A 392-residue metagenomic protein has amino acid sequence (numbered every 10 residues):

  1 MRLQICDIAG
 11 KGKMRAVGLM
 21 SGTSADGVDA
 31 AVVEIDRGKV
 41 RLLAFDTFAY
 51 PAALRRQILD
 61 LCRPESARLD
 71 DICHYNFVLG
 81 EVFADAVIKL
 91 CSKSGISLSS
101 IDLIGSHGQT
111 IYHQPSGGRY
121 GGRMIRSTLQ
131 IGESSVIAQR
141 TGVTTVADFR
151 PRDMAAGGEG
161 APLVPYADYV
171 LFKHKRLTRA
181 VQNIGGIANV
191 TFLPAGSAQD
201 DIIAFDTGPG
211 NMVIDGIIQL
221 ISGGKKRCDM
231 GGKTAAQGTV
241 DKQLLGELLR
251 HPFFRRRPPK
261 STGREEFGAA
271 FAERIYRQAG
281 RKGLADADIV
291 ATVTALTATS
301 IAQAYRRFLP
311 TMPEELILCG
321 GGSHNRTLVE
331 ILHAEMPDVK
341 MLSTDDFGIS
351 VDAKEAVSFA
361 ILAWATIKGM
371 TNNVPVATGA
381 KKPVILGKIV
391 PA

Functional and structural regions predicted by a protein language model:
M1-K13, T110-S116, Y120, I125 (+2 more regions): Conserved phosphate-binding catalytic cores of ATP/NTP-utilizing and phosphoryl-transfer enzymes
M1-K39, A49, A279-R281, A287 (+1 more regions): N-terminal glycine-/serine-/threonine-rich phosphate-binding loop
I5-D7, G12, S21, D26 (+5 more regions): Catalytic phosphate/nucleotide-handling subdomain of diverse soluble enzymes
R15-V17, T178-Q182, I317: Conserved beta-strand elements of the Class I
V28-V33, F45-D60, Q139-K173, A180-R255: Glycine-rich phosphate-binding loop plus the immediately following alpha-helix
E65-I131: Short beta-strand-loop/turn "lid" adjacent to the catalytic site in phosphate-handling enzymes
G224-E315, R326-V339: A contiguous, well-structured pocket-lining segment that forms one wall/lid of small-molecule binding clefts in soluble
K260-G280, A291, D345-F347, K368-A392: Glycine/Thr-rich phosphate-binding loops that ligate phosphate moieties of nucleotide and other phosphorylated ligands
